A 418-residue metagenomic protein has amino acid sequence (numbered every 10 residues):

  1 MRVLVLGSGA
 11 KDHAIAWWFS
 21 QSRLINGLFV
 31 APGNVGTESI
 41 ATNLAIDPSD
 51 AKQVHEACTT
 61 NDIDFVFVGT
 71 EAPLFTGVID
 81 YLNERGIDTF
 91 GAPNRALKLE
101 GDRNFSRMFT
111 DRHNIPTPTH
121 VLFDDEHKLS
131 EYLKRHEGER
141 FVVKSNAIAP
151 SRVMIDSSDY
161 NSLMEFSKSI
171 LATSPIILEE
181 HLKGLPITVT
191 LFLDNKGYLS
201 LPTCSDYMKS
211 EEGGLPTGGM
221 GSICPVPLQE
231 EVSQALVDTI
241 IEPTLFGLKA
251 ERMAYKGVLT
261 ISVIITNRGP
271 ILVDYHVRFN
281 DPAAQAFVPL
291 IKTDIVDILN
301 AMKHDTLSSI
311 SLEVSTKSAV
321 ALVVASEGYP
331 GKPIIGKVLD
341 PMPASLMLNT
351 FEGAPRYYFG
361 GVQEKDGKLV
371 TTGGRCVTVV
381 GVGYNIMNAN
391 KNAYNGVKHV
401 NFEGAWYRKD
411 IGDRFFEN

Functional and structural regions predicted by a protein language model:
M1-N94: ATP-binding N-terminal substructure of ATP-dependent carboxylate-amine bond-forming enzymes
L4-V5, E100-I177, N195, P227-E242: Active-site nucleotide/adenylate-binding loops and adjacent lid/helix of ATP-dependent enzymes
D12-H13, L74-T76, L129-S130, L163 (+1 more regions): Short, well-ordered alpha-helical microsegments
E38-I40, K98-N104, E211: Short, charged, surface-exposed secondary-structure boundary motifs
V153-F287: Internal nucleotide-binding/catalytic subdomain
V237-L259, H276-A354, E364: Active-site "cap" helix and flanking loop/linker of ATP-utilizing ligase/carboxylase catalytic domains
Q363-D366, V370-N418: Generic C-terminus detector
